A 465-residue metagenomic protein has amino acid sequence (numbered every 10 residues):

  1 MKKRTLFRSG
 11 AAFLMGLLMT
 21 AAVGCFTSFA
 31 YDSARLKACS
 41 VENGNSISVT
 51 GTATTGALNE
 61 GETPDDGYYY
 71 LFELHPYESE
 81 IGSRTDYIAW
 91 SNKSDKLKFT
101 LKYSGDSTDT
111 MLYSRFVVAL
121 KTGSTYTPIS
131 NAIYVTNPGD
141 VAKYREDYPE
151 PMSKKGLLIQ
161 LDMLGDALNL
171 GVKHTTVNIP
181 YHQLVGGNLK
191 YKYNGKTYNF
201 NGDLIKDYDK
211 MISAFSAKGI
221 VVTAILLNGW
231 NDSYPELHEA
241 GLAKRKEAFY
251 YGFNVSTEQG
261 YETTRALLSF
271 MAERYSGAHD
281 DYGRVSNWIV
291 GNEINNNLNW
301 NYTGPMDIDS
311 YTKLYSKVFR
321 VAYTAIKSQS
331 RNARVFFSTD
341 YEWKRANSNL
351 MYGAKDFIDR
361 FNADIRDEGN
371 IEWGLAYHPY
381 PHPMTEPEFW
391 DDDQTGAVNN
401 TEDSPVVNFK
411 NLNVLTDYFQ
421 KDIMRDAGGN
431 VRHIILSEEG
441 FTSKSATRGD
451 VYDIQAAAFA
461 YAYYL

Functional and structural regions predicted by a protein language model:
A12-A22: Bacterial N-terminal signal peptides
T20-S33: Sec-dependent signal peptide cleavage junction
I47-T63: Aromatic/hydrophobic beta-strand junction motif of beta-rich domains
T52-T55, K102-S104, Y126-H182: Boundary/entry segment of secreted carbohydrate-active catalytic domains
Y87-S107: Aromatic sugar-binding surface patches on proteins that engage polysaccharides or sugar-phosphate polymers
D109-T125: Short, aromatic- and glycine-rich surface loops/edge beta-strands on solvent-exposed regions
E150, T264-L267, A272-E273, H279 (+2 more regions): Noncatalytic carbohydrate-binding groove/subsite architecture in carbohydrate-active enzymes
L170-R345, H382, K444: Substrate-binding cleft and catalytic face of glycoside hydrolase catalytic domains, especially the flexible beta-alpha
